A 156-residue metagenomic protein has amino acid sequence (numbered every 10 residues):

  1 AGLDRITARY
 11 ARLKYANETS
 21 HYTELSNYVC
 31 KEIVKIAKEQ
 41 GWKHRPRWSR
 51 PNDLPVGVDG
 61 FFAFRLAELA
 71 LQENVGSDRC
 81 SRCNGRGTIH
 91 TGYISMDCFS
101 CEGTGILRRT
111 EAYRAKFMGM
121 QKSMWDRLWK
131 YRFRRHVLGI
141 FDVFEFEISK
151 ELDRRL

Functional and structural regions predicted by a protein language model:
A1-L66: N-terminal alpha-helical interaction blocks
G41, M96, R114-F117: Generic preference for flexible, low-structure residues
W48-R65, N74, I140-I148, R155-L156: Non-catalytic terminal/accessory regions
R65-D78, G87-Y93: Short, flexible, mixed-charge glycine/proline-rich loop motifs that serve as phosphate/nucleic-acid-contacting
R79-R82, D97-S100: The −1 position to Zn-ligating cysteines in a subset of zinc-ribbon hairpins
N84-G87, E102-G105: Cys/His-coordinated zinc-binding microdomains
H90-S95, R108-Y113: Short Cys/His-rich "knuckle" micro-motifs
R109-L156: Long, charge-rich boundary regions
